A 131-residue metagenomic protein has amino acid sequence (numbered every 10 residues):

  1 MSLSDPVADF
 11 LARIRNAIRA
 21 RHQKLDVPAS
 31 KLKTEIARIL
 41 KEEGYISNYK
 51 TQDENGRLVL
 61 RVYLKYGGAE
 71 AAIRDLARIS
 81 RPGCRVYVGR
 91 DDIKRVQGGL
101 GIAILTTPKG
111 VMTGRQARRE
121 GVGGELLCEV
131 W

Functional and structural regions predicted by a protein language model:
M1-W131: Core subunits and conserved enzymes of cellular information-processing and envelope-translocation systems across
